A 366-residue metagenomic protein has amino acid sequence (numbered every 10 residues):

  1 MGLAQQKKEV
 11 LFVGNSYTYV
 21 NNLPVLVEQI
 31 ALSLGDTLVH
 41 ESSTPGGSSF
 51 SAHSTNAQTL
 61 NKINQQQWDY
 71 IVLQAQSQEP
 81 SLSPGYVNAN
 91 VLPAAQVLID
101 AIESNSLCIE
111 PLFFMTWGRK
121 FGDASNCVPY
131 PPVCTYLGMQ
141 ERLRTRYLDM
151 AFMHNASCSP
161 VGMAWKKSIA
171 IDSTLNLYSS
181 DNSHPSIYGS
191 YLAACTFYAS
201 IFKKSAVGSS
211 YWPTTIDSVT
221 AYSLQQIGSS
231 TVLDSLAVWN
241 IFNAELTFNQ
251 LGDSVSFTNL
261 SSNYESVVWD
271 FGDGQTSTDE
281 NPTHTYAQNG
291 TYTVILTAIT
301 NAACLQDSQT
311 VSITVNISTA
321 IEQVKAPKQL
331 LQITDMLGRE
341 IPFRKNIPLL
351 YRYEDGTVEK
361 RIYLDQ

Functional and structural regions predicted by a protein language model:
K7-L11, Y17-L98, L107: Conserved SGNH/GDSL esterase-like catalytic core that processes O-acyl groups on lipids and polysaccharides
N61-S183: Alpha-helical cap/lid subdomain in secreted, periplasmic, or secretory-pathway luminal O-acyl-processing enzymes
L177, H184, Y188, A194-E245: Conserved catalytic region of serine esterases and O-acyltransferases that act on ester linkages in lipids
N240-Q250, C304-I341: Residue-level detector of functionally pivotal "anchor" positions at catalytic/ligand-binding pockets or at interdomain
N259-S261, F271, H284-Q288, Y292: Residue-level recognition of secondary-structure-to-loop junctions
Y264-H284: Surface-exposed, flexible coil segments in extracellular/virion-facing regions
Q275-T276, N301-S308, T357-V358: Short, exposed coil/turn segments at beta-strand boundaries within extracellular/luminal domains
